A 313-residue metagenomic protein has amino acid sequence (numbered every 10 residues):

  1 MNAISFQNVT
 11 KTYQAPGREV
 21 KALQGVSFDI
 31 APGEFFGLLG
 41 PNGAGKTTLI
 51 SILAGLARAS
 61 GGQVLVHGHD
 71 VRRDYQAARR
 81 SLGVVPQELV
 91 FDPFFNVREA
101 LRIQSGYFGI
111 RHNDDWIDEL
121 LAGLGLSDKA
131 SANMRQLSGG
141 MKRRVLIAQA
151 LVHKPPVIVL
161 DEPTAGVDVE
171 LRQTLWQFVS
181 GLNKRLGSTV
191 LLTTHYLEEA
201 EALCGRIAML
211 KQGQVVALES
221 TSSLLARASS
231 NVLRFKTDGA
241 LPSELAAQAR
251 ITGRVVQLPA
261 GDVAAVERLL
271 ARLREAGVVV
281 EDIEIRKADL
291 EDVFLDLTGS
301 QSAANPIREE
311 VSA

Functional and structural regions predicted by a protein language model:
M1-F6, T12-G25, Y75: A short, flexible loop at the N-terminus of ABC-type nucleotide-binding domains that lies
G62-R73, A77-A78: Conserved ABC transporter NBD signature motif
R102, G106-K129: Conserved ABC ATPase "signature" region
K154: Conserved catalytic motifs of ABC-family nucleotide-binding domains
I158-D161: Catalytic Walker B motif of ABC-type/P-loop ATPase nucleotide-binding domains
Q177-G261: ABC transporter nucleotide-binding domain
S230-S300: Short, charged/small-residue-rich alpha-helical element at the C-terminal edge of ABC transporter nucleotide-binding
